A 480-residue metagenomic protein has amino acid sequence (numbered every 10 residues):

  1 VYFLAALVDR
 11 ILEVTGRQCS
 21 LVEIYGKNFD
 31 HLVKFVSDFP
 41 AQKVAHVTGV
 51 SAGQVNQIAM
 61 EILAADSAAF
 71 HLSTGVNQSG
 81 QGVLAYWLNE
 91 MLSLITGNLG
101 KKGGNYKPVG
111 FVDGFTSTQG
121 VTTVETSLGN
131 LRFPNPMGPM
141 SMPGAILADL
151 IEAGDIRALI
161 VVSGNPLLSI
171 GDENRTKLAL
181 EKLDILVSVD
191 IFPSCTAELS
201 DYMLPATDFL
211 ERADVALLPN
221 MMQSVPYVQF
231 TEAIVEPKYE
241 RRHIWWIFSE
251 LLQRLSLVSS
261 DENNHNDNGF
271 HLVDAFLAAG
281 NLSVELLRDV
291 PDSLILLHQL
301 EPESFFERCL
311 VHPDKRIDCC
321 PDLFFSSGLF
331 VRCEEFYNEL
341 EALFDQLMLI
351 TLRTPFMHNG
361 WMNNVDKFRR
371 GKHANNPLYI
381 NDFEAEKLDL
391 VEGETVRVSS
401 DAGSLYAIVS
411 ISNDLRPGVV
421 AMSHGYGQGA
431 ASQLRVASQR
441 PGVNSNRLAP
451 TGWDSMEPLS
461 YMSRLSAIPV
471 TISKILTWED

Functional and structural regions predicted by a protein language model:
V1-A6, E90-E198, D208-M221, P226 (+1 more regions): Extended redox/cofactor-interaction regions of prokaryotic respiratory oxidoreductases
V1-A65: Long, well-ordered, tryptophan-enriched scaffold segments
R17-V22, A69, G100-K107, S259-G269: Flexible, glycine/charged-enriched surface loops at secondary-structure junctions
Y25-K27, I62, N105-T116, N264-N281 (+1 more regions): A glycine-rich phosphate-binding loop feature that marks nucleotide/adenosyl-phosphate handling sites
F39-A41, H71-V76, Y227-E236: Flexible glycine/proline-enriched surface loops and loop-helix/loop-strand junctions
H46-V50, S73-G80, G164-L168: Conserved short loop/turn motifs at secondary-structure junctions
D201: Catalytic, metal-anchored helix/loop core of enzyme active sites in primary metabolism
E232-V290, V365-Y379, F383-D480: Long, contiguous, secondary-structure-rich segments that constitute the structural scaffold of globular domains
